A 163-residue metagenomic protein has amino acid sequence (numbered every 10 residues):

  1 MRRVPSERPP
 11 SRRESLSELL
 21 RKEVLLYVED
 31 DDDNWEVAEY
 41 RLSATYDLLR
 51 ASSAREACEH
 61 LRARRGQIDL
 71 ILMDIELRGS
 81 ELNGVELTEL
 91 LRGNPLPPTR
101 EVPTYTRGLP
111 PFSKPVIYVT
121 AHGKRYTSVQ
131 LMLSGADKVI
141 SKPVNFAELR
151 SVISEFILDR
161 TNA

Functional and structural regions predicted by a protein language model:
M1-P10: C-terminal catalytic ATP-binding subdomain
P9, R50-L70, R78: Acidic, metal-coordinating helix/loop segments flanking the phosphotransfer/catalytic sites of two-component signaling
R21-D33, A38-E39, I71: Conserved acidic segment of CheY-like receiver
V37-L42, H60, Q130: Alpha-helical interaction/dimerization surfaces of two-component signaling modules
E59, L82-P111: Short amphipathic alpha-helix used as the core "switch/output" element in two-component signaling
D74-E76, T120: Active-site residues of response regulator receiver
L82, V102-I117, G123-S141, E148-S151: Alpha4 helix (beta4-alpha4-beta5 surface) of REC/receiver domains from two-component response regulators
P98, V144, S151-A163: The C-terminal output helix
